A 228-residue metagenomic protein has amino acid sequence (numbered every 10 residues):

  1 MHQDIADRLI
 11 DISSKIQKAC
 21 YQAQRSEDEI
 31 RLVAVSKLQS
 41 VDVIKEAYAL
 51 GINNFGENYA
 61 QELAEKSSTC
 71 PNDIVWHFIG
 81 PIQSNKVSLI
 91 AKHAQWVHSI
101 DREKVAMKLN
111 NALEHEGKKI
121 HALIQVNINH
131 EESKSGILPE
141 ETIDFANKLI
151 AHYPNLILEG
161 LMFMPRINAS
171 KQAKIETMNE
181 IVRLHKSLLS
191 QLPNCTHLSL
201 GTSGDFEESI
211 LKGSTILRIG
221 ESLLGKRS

Functional and structural regions predicted by a protein language model:
M1-G204, I210-K212: Conserved alpha/beta-domain cores
E207-L211, L223-S228: Expand to "…catalyze enediolate/carbanion chemistry for C-C bond making/breaking, isomerization, decarboxylation
T215-I216: Divalent-metal-activated hydrolytic enzyme cores
